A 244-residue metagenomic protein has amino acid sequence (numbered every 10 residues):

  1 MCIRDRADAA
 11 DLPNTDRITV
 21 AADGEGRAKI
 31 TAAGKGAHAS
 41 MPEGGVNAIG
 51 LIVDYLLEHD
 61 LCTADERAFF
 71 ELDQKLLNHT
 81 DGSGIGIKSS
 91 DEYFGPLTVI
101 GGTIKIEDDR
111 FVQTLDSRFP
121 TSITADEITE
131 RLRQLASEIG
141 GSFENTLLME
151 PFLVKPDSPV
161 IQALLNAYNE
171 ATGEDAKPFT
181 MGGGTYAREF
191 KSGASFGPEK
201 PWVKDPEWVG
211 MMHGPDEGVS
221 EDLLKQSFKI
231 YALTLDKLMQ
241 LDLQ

Functional and structural regions predicted by a protein language model:
R4-T121: Midchain, well-structured core segments that form catalytic/ion-binding scaffolds
D8-N14, L51-C62, R131-G140, P159 (+3 more regions): Generic non-transmembrane alpha-helical segments
T31-H38, V112, S142-L147, W208-P215: A short small-residue
P42-G44, K155-P156, W202: Short, solvent-exposed loop/turn segments at secondary-structure boundaries
E43-L51, P96, I123, E127 (+4 more regions): Conserved active-site and cofactor/substrate-binding residues in soluble primary-metabolism enzymes
K75-I87, Y93, L153-A167, G197: Short, low-order "capping/linker" segments at domain edges
I106, F111-G183: Substrate-recognition/cap regions that form aromatic- and gly/pro-loop-enriched pockets for small-molecule ligands
A167, E174-L241: Zn-dependent metallopeptidase/amidohydrolase metal-coordination segment
